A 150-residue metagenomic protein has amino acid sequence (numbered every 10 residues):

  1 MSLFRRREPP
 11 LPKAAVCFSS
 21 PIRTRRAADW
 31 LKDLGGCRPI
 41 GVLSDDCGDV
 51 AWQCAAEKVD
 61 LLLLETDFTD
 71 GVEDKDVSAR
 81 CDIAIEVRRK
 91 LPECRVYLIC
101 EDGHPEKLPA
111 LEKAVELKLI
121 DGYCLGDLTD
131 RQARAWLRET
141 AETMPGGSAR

Functional and structural regions predicted by a protein language model:
M1-W30, L128-R150: Non-catalytic signal-transmission and effector/linker regions of two-component phosphorelay proteins
P21, L98-E106, G126-D130: Short beta-alpha junction loops
P21-D45: Two-component/phosphorelay signaling modules centered on CheY-like receiver
L43-L61, G71: Acidic, metal-coordinating helix/loop segments flanking the phosphotransfer/catalytic sites of two-component signaling
L61-K90, C100-A110: Conserved phosphotransfer microenvironments
L62, V96, Y123-C124: Two-component signal transduction core modules
L111-G122: As written
